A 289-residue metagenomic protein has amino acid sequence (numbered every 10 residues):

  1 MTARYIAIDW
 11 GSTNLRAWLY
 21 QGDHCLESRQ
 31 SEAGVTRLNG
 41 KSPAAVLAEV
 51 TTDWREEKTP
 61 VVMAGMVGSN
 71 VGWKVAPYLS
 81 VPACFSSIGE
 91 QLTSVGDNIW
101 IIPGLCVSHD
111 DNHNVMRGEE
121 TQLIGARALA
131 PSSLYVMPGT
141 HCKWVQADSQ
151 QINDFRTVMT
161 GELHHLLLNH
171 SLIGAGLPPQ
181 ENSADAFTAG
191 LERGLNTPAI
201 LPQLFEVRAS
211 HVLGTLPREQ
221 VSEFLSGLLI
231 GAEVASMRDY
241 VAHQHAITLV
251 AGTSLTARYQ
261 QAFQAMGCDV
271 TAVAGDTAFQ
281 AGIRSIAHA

Functional and structural regions predicted by a protein language model:
Y5-D9, P60-V62, S133-M137, T248: Short glycine-aspartate micro-motif
Y5-S42: Short glycine-rich, Thr/Ser-proximal phosphate-binding strand/loop in the N-terminal lobe of ATP-dependent enzymes
I8-N14, M137-H141, T160, A251-S254: A short acidic Gly-Thr/Ser loop motif
N14, Q244-A262: Glycine-rich phosphate-binding loops at beta-strand->alpha-helix junctions
L38, C106-P138, K143-R193, T197: Glycine-rich phosphate-binding loop plus the immediately following alpha-helix
W54-H113, S149: Short beta-strand-loop/turn "lid" adjacent to the catalytic site in phosphate-handling enzymes
R193-V234: Adenine-nucleotide phosphate-binding core of ATP-dependent small-molecule kinases
A235, C268-A289: Glycine-rich phosphate-binding/hydrolytic loop that grips phosphoryl groups
